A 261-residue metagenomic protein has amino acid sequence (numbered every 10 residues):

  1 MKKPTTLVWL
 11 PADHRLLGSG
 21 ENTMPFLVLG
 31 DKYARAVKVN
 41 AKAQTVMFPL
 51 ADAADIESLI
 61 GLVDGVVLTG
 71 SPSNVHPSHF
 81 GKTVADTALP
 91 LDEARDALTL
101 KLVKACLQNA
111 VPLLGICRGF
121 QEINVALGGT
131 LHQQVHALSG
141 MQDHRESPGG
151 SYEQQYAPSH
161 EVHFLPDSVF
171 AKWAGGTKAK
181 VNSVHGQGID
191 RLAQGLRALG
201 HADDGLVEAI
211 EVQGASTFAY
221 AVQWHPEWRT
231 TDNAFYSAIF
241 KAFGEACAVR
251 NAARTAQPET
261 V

Functional and structural regions predicted by a protein language model:
M1-L114, V125, H132, H136-T177 (+4 more regions): N-terminal beta1-alpha1 cap of cysteine-dependent amidohydrolase-like domains
G115, F120: Glycine-rich beta-to-alpha active-site loop
Y220-Q223: Active-site-proximal beta-strand elements of phosphoester/diester hydrolases
